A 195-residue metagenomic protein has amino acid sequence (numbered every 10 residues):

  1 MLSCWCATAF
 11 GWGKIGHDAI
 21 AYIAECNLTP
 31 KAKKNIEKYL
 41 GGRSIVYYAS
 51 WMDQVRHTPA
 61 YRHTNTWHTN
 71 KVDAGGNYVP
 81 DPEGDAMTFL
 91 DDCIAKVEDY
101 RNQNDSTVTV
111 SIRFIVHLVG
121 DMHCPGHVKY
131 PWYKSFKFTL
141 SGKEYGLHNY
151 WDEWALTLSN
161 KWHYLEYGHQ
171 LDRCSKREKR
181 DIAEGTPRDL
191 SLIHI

Functional and structural regions predicted by a protein language model:
F10-N149, L158: Soluble secreted/lumenal catalytic domains with histidine-centered metal-binding or acid-base catalytic motifs
K129-P187: Flexible, glycine-rich surface segments
I193-I195: Conserved small/polar residues in nucleotide/adenosyl-binding loops
